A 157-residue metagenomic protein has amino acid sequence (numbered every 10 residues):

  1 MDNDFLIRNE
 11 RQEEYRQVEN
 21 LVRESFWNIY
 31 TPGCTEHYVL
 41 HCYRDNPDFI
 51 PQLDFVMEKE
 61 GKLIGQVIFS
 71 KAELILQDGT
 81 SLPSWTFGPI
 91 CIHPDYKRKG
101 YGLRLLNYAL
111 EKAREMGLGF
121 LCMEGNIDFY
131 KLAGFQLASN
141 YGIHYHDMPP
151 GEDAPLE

Functional and structural regions predicted by a protein language model:
M1-E13, N20: Conserved N-terminal entry element of GNAT/NAT acetyltransferase domains
E19, F26-I68, E73-L74: Active-site rim helix/loop that mediates acceptor-substrate recognition in acyltransferases
S25, K112, F129: Short alpha-helical functional segments enriched in proximate histidine and acidic residues
E60, M148-E157: NAD(P)-dependent dehydrogenase/reductase Rossmann-like domain
G79-P94: Conserved acetyl-CoA binding element of GNAT-fold acetyltransferases
Y96, G100-Y108, L118: Conserved acetyl-CoA pyrophosphate-binding loop and the N-cap/start of the following alpha-helix in GNAT-like
E115-G119, G125-G151: Conserved active-site alpha-helix within GNAT-family acetyltransferase domains
